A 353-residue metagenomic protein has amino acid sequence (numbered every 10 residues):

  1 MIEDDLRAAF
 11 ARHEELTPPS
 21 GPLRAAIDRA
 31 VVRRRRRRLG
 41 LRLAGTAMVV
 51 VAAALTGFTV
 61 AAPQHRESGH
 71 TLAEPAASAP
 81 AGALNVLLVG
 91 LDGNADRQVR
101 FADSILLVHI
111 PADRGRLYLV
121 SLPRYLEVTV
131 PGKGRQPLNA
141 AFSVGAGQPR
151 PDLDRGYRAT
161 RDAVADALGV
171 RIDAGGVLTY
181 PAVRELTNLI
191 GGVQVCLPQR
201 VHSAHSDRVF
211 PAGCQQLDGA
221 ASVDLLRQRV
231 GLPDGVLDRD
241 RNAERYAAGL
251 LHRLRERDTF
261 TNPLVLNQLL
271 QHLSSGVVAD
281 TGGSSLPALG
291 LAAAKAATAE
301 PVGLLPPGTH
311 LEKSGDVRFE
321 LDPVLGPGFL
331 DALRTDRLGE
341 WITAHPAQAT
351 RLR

Functional and structural regions predicted by a protein language model:
M1-R66: N-terminal export/targeting signals for secretion/compartment entry
P63-R353: Non-catalytic, solvent-exposed segments at the cell envelope interface
